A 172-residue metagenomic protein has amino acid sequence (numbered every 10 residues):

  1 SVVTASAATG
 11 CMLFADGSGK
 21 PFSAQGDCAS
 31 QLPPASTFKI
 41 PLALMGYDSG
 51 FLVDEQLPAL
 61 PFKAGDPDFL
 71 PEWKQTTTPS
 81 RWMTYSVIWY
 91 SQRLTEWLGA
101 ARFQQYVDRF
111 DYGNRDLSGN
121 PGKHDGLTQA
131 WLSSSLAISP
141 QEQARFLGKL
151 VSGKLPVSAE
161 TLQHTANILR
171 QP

Functional and structural regions predicted by a protein language model:
V2-G26: A short, well-structured edge-of-sheet supersecondary motif
A7-T9, D27-A29, P33, T37-F38 (+6 more regions): Extracytoplasmic
G17, S49-V53, L150: Short capping motifs at secondary-structure boundaries
Q31-P58, W82, Q143: Active-site SXXK
D48-G65, V157-L162: Short, well-structured active-site flanking segments
L70-P79, R93-V151: Mid-domain, small-residue-enriched loop/turn segments at the edges of structured enzyme/sensor domains
T78-S86: Short helix- or helix-capping micro-motifs that position conserved polar/aromatic residues at function-defining sites
E142-P172: Conserved active-site loop region of the serine DD-peptidase/beta-lactamase
